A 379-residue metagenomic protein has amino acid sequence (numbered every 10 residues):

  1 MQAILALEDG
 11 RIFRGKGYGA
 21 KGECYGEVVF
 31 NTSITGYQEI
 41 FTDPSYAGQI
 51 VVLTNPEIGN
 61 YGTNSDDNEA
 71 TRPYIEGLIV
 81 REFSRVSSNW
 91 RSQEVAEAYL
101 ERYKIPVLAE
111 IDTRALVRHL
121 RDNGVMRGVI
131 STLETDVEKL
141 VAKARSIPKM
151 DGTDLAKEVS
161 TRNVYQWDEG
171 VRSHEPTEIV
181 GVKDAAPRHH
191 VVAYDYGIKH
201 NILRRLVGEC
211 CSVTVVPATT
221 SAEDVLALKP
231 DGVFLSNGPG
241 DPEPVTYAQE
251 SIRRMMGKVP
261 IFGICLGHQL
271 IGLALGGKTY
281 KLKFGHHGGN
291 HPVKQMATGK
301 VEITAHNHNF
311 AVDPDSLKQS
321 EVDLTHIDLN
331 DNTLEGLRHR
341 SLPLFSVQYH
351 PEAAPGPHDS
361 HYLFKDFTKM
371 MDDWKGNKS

Functional and structural regions predicted by a protein language model:
M1-E223, A227-L228, P242, A354-G356 (+1 more regions): RNA-binding accessory domains that recognize and position tRNA/RNA substrates
I34, N307-V312, Y349-G356: Glycine-rich phosphate/pyrophosphate-binding beta-alpha loops
F83, G238, L342, E352: Flexible loop residues that form catalytic and substrate-binding hotspots at small-molecule/glycan-binding clefts
P106, H190, P260-F262, K278 (+1 more regions): Proline-centered loop/turn at the N-terminus of a beta-strand
H190-Y194, T304-A305, F345-Y349: Active-site-proximal beta-strand elements of phosphoester/diester hydrolases
D231-G232, N237-I303, A311-P314, G356-D366 (+1 more regions): Cysteine-nucleophile active-site neighborhood
K300-L342, K378-S379: Catalytic beta-strand/loop cores that center a nucleophilic Ser/Cys/Thr and support acyl-enzyme chemistry
